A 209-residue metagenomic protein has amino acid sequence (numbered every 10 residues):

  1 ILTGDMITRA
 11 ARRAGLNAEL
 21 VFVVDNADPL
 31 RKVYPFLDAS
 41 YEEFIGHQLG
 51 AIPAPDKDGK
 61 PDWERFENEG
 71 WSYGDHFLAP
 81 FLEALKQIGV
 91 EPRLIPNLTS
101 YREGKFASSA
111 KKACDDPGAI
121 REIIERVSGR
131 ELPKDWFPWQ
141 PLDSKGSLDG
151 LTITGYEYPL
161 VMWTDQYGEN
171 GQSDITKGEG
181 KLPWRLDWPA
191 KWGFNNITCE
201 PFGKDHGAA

Functional and structural regions predicted by a protein language model:
I1-R121: N-terminal Rossmann-like or analogous alpha/beta NTP/dinucleotide-binding catalytic cores that position adenine
D116-E122, R126-A209: Alpha-helical recognition segments enriched in aromatics with Gly/Pro capping that present substrate-recognition
